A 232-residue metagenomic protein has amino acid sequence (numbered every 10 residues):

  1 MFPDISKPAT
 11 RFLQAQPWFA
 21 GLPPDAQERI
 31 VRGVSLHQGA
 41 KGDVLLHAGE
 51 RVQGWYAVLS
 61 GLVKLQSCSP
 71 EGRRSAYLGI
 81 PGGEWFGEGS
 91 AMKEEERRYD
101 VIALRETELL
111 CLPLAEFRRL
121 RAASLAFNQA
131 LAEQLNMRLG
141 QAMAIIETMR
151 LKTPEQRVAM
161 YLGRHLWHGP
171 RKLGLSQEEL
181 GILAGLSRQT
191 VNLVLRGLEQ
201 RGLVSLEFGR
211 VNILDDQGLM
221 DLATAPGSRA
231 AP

Functional and structural regions predicted by a protein language model:
M1-K41, F86, S90-A91: Cyclic nucleotide-binding regulatory module and flanking cytosolic helices
W18, D43-R105: Cyclic nucleotide-binding regulatory domains
E28-R29, L45-G49, L195: Short loop/turn motifs at secondary-structure junctions and domain boundaries
L78-E133, G140: Cyclic-nucleotide recognition modules
L104-R105, A122-R188: Polybasic "coupling" helices that flank or enter modular domains
P154, L162-P232: Phosphate-/nucleic-acid-contacting segments
